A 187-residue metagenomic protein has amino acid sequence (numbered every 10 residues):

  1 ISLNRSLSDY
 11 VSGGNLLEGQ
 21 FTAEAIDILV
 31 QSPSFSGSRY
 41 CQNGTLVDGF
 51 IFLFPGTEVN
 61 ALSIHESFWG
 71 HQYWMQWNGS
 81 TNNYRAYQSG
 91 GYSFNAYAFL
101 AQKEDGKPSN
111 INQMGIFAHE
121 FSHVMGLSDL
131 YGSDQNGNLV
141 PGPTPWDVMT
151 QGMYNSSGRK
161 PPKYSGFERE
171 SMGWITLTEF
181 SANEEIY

Functional and structural regions predicted by a protein language model:
I1-G90: Active-site-proximal segments of metallohydrolase catalytic domains
G49, P55-Y187: Extracellular hydrolytic enzyme modules, especially secreted metalloproteases of the metzincin/thermolysin-like class
